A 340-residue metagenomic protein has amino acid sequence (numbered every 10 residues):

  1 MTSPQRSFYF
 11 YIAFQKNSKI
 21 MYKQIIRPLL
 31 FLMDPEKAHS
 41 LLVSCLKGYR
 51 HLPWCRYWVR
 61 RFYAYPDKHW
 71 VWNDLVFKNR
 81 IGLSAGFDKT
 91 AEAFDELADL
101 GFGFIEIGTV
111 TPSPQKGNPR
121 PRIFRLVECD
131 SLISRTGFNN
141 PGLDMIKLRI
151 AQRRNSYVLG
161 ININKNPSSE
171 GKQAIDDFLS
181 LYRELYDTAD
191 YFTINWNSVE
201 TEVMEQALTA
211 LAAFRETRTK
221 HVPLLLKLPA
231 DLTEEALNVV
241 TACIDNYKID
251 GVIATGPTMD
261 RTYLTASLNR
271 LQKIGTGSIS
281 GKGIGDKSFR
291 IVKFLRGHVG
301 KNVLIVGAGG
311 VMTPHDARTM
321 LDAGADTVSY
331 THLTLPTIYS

Functional and structural regions predicted by a protein language model:
D34, L83, I105, I146 (+3 more regions): Conserved, mostly hydrophobic/aromatic
K47-Y49, W54-Y63, W196-Q206, C243-K301: Glycine/Thr-rich beta-alpha phosphate-binding loop at enzyme active sites
V76-I81, S156-G160, T217-P229, H298-G307: Short beta-strand/loop segments at the ligand-binding rim of alpha/beta enzyme cores
A85-D88, N164, L228-L232, L304-P314: Glycine-rich beta-to-alpha transition loops that act as phosphate-gripper elements at the mouths of alpha/beta enzyme
F94, E234-I244, M312-A323: Catalytic cores of alpha/beta
Q115-R154: A gly/proline- and charged-residue-enriched helix-loop-helix capping module
P167-D177, L228-C243: Active-site glycine- and acidic-residue-rich loops that bind and position anionic ligands or nucleotide-like cofactors
H332-S340: Single conserved hydrophobic/aromatic residue that forms the stacking wall/gate of nucleotide- or nucleobase-binding
